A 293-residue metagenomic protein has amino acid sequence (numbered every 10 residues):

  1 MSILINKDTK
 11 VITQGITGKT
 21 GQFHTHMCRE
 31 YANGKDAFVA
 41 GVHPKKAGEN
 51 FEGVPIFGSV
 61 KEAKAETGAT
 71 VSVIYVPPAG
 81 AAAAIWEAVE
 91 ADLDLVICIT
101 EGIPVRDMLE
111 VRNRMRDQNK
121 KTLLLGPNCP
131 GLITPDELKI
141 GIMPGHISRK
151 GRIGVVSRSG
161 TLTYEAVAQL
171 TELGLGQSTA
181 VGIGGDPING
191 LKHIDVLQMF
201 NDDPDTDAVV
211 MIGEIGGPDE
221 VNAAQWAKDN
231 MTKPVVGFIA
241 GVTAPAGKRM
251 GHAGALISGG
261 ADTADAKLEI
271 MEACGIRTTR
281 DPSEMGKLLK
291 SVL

Functional and structural regions predicted by a protein language model:
M1-L293: Catalytic-core regions of core metabolic enzymes, especially those transforming organic acids/acyl-group intermediates
